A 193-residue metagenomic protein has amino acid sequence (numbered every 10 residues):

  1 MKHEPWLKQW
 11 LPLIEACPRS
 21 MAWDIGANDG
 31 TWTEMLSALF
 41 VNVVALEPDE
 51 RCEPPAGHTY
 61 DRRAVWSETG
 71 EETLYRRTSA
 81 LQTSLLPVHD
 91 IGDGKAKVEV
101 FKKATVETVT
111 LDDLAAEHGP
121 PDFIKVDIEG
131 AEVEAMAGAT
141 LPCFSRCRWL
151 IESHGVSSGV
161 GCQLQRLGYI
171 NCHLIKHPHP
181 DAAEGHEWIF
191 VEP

Functional and structural regions predicted by a protein language model:
M1-P193: Phosphate/nucleotide-binding beta-alpha loop and adjacent structural elements of enzyme active sites
